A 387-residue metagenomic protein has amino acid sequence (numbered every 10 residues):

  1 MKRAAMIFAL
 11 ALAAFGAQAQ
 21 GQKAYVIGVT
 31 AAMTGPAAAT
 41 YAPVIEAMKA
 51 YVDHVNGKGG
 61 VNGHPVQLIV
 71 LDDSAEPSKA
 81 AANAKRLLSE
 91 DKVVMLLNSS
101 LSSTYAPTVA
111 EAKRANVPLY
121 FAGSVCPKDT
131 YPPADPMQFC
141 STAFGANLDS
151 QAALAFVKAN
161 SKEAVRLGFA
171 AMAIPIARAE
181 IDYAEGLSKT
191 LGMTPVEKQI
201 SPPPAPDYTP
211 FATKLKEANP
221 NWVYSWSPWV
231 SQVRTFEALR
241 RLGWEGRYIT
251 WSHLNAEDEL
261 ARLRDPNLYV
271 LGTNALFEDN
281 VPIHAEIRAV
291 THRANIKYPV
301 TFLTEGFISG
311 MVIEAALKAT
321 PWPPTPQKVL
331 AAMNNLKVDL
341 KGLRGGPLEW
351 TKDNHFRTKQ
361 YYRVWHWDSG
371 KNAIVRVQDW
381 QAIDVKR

Functional and structural regions predicted by a protein language model:
M1-V26, V385-R387: Short, low-complexity disordered leader/linker segments with a strong preference for bacterial N-terminal type II
Q18-V29, G60-P65, K158-V165: Immediate post-signal peptide segment of exported/extracytoplasmic ligand-binding proteins
A24-V26, A39-E46, K58-Y131, S201-Y208 (+1 more regions): Beta-alpha junction/loop-to-helix N-cap segments that form part of ligand/metal-binding clefts
Y25-K49, L71-S78, S100-L101, A170-A179 (+1 more regions): Extracytoplasmic "Venus flytrap"
A80, P127, S141-R166, P206-T209 (+4 more regions): Hydrophobic alpha-helical segments within soluble ligand-binding/sensing domains
V93-K198, E245-R264: Extracytoplasmic ligand/sensor domains, especially the bilobed periplasmic-binding protein
A143, F236-F307, D379-V385: Extracellular/periplasmic periplasmic-binding protein-like sensory domains
R293-L303, E314-I374: Segments of small-molecule ligand-sensing domains
